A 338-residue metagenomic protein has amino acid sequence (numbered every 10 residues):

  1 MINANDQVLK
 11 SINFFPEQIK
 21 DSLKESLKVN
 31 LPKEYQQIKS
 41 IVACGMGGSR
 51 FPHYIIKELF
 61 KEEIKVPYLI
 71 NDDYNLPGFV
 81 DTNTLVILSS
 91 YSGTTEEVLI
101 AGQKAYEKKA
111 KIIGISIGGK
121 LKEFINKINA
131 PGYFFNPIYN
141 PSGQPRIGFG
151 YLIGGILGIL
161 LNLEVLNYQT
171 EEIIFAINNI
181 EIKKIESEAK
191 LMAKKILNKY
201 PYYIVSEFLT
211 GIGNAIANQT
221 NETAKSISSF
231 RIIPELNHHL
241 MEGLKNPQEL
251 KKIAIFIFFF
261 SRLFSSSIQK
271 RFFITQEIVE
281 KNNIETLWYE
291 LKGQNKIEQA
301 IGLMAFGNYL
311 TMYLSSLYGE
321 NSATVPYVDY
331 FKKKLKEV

Functional and structural regions predicted by a protein language model:
A4-F14, L23-K39, Y139-S142, L161-I253 (+1 more regions): Active-site phosphate/pyrophosphate-binding segments
Y35-I182, K194, F260-E285: Glycine-rich phosphate-binding loops that contact phosphosugars or nucleotide phosphates
I70-Y74, S226-H238, E285-Q294: A generic structural motif
L85-V86, R146-G155, M241-P247, I301-F306: Short, surface-exposed amphipathic charged segments that create phosphate/polyanion-binding patches used for binding
K245-P326: C-terminal active-site/capping subdomain that shapes the small-molecule cofactor and substrate pocket of enzyme
N321-V338: Short, small/acidic-rich helices and loops at N termini and domain boundaries of DNA replication/processing enzymes
